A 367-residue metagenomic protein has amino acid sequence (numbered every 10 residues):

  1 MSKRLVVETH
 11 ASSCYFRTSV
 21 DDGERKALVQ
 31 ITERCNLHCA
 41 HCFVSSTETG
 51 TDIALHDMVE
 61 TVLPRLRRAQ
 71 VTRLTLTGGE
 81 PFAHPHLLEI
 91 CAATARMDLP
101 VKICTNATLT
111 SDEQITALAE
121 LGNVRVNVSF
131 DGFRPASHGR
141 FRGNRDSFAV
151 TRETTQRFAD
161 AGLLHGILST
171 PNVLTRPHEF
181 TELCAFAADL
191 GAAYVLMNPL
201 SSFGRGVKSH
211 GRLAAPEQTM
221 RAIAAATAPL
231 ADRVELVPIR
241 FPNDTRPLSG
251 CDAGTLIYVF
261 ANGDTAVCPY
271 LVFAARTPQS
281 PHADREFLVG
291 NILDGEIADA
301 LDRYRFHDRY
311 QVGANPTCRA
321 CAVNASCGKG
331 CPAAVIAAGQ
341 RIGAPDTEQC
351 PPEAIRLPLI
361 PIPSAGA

Functional and structural regions predicted by a protein language model:
M1-D21, N262, F273-F287, Y310-A367: Radical SAM enzyme core and accessory elements
S2-R125: Conserved alpha-helical substructure of the radical SAM core
N36, P81-A83, A107-D112, V124 (+4 more regions): Conserved radical SAM core fold
S45-D52, R140-D146, H210-L213, A337: Short glycine-enriched, charge-decorated loop/helix-capping segments at active-site entrances that position
A69-T75, M97-K102, N123-N127, A149-I239: Conserved C-terminal portion of the radical SAM core fold that forms the substrate/S-adenosylmethionine-binding
P216-D244, L271-A320: C-terminal accessory region of radical SAM enzymes
S249-G254: Short, small/polar residue-rich loop motifs at catalytic or cofactor-binding pockets
